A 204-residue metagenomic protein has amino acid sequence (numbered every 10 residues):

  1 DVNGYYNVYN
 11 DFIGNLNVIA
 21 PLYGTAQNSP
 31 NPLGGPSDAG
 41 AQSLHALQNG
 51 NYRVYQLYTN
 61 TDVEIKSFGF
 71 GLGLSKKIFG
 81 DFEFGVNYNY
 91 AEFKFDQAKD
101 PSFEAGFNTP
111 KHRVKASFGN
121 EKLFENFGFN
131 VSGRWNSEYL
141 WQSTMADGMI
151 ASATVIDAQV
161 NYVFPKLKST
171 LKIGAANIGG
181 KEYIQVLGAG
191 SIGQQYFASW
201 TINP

Functional and structural regions predicted by a protein language model:
G4-Y9, N17-V18, G24-L140: Gram-negative outer-membrane beta-barrel transporters
F79, F84, N89-Y90, A105-P204: Conserved C-terminal beta-signal and adjacent last beta-strands/turns of outer-membrane beta-barrel proteins
